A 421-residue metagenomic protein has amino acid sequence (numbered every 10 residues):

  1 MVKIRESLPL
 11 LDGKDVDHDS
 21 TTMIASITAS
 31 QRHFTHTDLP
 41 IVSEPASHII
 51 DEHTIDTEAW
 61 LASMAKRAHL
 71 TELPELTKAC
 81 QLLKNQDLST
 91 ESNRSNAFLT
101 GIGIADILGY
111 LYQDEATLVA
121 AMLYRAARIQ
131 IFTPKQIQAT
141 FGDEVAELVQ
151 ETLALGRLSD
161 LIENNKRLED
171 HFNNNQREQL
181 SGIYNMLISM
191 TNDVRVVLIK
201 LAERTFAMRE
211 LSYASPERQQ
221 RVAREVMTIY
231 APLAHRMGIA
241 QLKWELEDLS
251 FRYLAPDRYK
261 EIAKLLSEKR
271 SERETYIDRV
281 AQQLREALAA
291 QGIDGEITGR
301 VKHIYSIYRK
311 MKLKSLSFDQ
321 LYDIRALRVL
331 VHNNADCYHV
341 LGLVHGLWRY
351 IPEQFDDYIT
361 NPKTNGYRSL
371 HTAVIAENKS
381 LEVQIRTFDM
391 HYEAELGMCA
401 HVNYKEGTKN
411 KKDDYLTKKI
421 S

Functional and structural regions predicted by a protein language model:
V2-A68, K78, N85-S92, F98-T100 (+5 more regions): Nucleic-acid processing machinery
M64-T77, P134-V145: Short, mixed-charge amphipathic alpha-helical segments
E91-S95, A116-A121, T133, Q150: Short N-terminal amphipathic alpha-helices
L99, D114-L123, E144-L148, V196 (+1 more regions): Alpha-helical scaffolds flanking conserved acidic
A120-R125, E151, K200-A207, P232: Short, hydrophobic/amphipathic alpha-helical patches that form generic packing surfaces within helical domains
M122-R157, E163-K166, I239: Hydrophobic or amphipathic alpha-helical targeting/insertion segments
N174: Short loop/turn segments at beta-alpha junctions that line or gate ligand-sensing/allosteric surfaces
